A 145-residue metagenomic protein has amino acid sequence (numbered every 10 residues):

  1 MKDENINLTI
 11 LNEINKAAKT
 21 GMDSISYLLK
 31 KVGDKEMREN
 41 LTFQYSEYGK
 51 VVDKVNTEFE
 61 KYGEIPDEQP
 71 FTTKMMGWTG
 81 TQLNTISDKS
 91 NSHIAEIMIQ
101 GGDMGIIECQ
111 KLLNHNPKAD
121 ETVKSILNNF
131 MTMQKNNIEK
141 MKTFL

Functional and structural regions predicted by a protein language model:
M1-L145: Amphipathic alpha-helical hairpins
